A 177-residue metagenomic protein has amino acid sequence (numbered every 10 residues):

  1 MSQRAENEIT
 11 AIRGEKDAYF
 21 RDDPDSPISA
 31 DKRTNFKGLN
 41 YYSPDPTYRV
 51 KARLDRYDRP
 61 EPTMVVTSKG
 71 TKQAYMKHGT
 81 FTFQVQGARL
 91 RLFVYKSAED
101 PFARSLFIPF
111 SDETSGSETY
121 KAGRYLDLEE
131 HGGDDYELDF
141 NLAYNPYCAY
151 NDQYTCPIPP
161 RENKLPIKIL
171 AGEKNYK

Functional and structural regions predicted by a protein language model:
M1-P60: N-terminal domain-onset segments
E6, D135, Y144-K177: Extended, aromatic/histidine-rich regions of cofactor-dependent oxidoreductases associated with respiratory
D22, V50, R56-M64, K72-Q73 (+2 more regions): Surface-exposed peri-terminal alpha-helical interaction modules
D31-F36, P60-K77, D135, P157-P166: Extracellular/lumen-exposed scaffold segments
P46, Q86-L90, D134: Short acidic/polar mixed-charge low-complexity motifs
R59, L92, S117-E118, P146-A149 (+1 more regions): Short helix/loop capping segments that flank catalytic or ligand/cofactor-binding pockets
V65-K121: Mid-length scaffold segments of soluble, non-membrane domains
P109-Y144: Acidic, glycine-rich flexible loop segments
